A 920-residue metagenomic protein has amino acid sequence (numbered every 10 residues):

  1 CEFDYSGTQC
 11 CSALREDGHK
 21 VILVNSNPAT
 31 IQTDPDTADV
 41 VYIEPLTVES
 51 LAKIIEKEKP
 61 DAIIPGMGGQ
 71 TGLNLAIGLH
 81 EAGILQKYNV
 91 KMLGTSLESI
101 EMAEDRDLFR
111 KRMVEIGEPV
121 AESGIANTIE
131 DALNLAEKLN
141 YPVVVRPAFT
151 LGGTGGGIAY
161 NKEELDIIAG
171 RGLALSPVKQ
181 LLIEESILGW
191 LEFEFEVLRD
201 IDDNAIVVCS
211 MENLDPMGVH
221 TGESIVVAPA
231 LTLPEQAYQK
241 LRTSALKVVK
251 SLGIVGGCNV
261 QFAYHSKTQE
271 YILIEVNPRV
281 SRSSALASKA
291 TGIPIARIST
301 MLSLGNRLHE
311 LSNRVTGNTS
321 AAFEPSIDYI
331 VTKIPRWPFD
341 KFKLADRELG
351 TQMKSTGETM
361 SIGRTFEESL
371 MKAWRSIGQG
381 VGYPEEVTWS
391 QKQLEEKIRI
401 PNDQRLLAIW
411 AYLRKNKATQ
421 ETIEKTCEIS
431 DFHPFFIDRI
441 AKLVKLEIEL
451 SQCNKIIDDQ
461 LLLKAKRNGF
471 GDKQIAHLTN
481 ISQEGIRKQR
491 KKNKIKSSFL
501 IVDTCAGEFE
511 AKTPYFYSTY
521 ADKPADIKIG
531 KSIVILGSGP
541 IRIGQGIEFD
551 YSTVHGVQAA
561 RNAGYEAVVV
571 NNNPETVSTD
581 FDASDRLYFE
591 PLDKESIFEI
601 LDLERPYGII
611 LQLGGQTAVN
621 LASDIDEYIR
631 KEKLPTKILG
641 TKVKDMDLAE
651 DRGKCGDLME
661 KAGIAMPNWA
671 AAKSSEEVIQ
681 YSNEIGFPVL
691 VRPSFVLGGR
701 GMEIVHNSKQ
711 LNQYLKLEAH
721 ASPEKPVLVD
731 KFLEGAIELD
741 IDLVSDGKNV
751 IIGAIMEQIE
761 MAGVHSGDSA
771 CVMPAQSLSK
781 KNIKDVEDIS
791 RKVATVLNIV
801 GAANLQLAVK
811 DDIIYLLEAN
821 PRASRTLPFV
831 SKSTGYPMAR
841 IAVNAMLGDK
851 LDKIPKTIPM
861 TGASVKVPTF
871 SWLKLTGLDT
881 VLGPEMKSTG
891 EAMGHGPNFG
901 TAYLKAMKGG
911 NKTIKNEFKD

Functional and structural regions predicted by a protein language model:
C1-K20, N25-V48, I54-P60, T71-L73 (+18 more regions): ATP-dependent carboxylate activation and anion-phosphoryl transfer catalytic cores that bind Mg-ATP to form
R15, H80, Q86, V114 (+7 more regions): Anion (oxyanion) recognition and catalysis
V24, G66, T95, S123-A126 (+6 more regions): Structural motif
D61-M67, Y607-L613: Periplasmic-binding protein-like
K87-G156, L634-M702: A conserved helix-loop-beta module that forms one wall/lid of the active-site cleft in ATP-utilizing catalytic domains
Q474-P524: C-terminal amphipathic alpha-helical interaction region
